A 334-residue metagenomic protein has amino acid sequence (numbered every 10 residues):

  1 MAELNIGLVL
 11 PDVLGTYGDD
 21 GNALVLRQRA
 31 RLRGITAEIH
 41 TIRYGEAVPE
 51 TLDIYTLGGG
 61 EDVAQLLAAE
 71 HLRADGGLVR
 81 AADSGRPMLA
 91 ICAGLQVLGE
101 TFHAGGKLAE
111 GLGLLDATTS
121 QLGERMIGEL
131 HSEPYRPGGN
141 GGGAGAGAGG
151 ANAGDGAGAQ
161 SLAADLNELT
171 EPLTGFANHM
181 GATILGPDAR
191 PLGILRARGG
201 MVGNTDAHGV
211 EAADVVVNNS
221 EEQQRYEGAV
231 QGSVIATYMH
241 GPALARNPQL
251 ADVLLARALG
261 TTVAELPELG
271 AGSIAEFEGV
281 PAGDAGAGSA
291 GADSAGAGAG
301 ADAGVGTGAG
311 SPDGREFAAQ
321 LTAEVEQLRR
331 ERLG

Functional and structural regions predicted by a protein language model:
M1-D83, T118, N140-A157, A245-G288 (+1 more regions): N-terminal beta1-alpha1 cap of cysteine-dependent amidohydrolase-like domains
L8, I39, L114, G175-A177 (+1 more regions): Conserved beta-strand scaffold positions in the cores of enzyme catalytic domains, especially in NTP/NDP-utilizing
L10-D12, M180-A182, G241-A243: Glycine-rich beta-alpha junction loops
T56-L57, A90, T237: Redox-cofactor binding/interface segments in oxidoreductases and associated redox assembly factors
D62-N140, D155-S161, T170, T174: Cysteine-nucleophile active-site neighborhood
G138-G143, G150-G232: Catalytic beta-strand/loop cores that center a nucleophilic Ser/Cys/Thr and support acyl-enzyme chemistry
S220-G260: A glycine-centered loop/beta-turn motif at secondary-structure junctions
